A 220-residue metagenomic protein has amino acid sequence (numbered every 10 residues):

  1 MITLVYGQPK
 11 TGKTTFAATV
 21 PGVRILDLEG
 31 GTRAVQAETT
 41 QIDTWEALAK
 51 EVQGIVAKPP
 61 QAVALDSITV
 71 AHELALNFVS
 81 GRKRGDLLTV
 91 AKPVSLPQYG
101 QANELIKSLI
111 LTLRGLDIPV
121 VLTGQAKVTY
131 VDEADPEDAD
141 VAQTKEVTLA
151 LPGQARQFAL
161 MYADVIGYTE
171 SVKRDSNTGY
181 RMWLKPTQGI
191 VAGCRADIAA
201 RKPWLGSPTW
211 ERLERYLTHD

Functional and structural regions predicted by a protein language model:
M1-L76: Conserved P-loop
T15-A17, G54, T112-L113, R156-L160 (+1 more regions): A general structural signal for short secondary-structure junctions and capping/turn motifs
V20, Q36, G115, L160-M161: Short, well-ordered coil/turn elements that cap or connect secondary structure elements
V23, Q61, I118-P119, D164: Conserved acidic residues
V52-I55, L74, T112, T123 (+2 more regions): Conserved, well-folded catalytic cores of nucleic-acid-processing and energy-transducing macromolecular machines
I68-Q157: P-loop NTPase motor core
V120-P203: Phosphate-binding/switch region of NTP-binding enzymes
A192-D220: NTP-binding/hydrolysis catalytic cores, primarily Walker-type P-loop NTPases
